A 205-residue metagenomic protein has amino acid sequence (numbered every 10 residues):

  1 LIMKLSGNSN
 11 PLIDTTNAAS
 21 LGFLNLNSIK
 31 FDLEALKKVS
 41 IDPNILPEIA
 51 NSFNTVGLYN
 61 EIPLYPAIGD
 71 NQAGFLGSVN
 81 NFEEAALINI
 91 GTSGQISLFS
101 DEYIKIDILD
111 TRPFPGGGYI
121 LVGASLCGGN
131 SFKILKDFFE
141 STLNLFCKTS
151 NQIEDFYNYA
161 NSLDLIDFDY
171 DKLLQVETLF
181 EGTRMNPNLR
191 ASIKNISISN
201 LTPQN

Functional and structural regions predicted by a protein language model:
I2-N10, G22-N25, I29-L33, K37-K38 (+1 more regions): Active-site core segments that coordinate phosphate-bearing ligands/cofactors across diverse enzyme families
L12-A18: Nucleotide/phosphate-binding loop and acidic/charged catalytic motifs in nucleotide-binding or -utilizing enzymes
A18-A19, F53: Short, conserved phosphate-binding/catalytic loop or strand-edge motifs used in phosphoryl-/nucleotidyl-transfer
D42-I45, A50-Y59, S199-N205: Short, intrinsically disordered, charge-balanced linker/junction segments flanking boundaries in proteins
